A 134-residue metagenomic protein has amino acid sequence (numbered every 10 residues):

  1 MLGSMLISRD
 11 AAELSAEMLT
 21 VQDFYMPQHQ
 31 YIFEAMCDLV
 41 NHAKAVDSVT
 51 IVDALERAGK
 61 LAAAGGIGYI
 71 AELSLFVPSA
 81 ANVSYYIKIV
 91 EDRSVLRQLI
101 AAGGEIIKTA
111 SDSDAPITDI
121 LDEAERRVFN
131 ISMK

Functional and structural regions predicted by a protein language model:
M1-S94: Noncatalytic partner-interaction/assembly domains of nucleic-acid and motor enzyme complexes, especially the accessory
I67-K134: Extended, charged alpha-helical coiled-coil/arm scaffolds that mediate oligomerization and mechanical coupling in large
